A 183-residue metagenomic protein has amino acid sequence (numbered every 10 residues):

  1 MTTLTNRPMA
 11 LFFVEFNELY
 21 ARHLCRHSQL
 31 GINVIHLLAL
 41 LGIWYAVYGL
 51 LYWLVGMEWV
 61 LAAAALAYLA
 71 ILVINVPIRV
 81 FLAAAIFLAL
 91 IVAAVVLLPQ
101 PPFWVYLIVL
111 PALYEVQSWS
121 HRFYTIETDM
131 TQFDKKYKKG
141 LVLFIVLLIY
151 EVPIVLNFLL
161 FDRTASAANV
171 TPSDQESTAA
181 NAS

Functional and structural regions predicted by a protein language model:
T2-R26, R122-S183: Membrane-proximal soluble regions of multi-pass membrane proteins
L19-L41, V47-L50, L69-R79: Membrane interfacial helix-start motif at the N-side
V34-L38, V80-A85, L141-I149: Membrane-interface loop-to-helix entry segments
G42-Y48, A63-I71, A85-A94: Hydrophobic, membrane-inserted alpha-helices
Y48-L61, V92-L107: Helix-coil boundary and interhelical linker segments in multi-pass alpha-helical membrane proteins
L66-A83, L110-D129, L148-R163: Transmembrane alpha-helical segments that form the membrane-embedded catalytic/substrate-channel core of multi-pass
A85-P101, K138-L143: Small-residue-rich segments of transmembrane alpha-helices in multi-pass membrane proteins, especially helix faces
V105-Y114, K139: Basic nucleic-acid-binding interfaces
